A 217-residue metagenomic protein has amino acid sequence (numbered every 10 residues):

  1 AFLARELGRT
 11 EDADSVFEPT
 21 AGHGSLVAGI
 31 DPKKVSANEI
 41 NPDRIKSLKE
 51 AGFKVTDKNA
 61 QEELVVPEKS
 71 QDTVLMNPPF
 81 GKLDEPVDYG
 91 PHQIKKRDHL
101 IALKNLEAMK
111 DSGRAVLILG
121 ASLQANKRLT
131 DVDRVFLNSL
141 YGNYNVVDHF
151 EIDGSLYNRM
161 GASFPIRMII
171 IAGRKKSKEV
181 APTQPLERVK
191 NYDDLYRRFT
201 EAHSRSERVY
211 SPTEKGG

Functional and structural regions predicted by a protein language model:
F2-I30, A37, N41, L48 (+4 more regions): Conserved proline-anchored active-site loop of SAM-dependent methyltransferases that bridges a beta-strand
A4, F17, H92-I171: Conserved Class I SAM-dependent methyltransferase catalytic core
R5, K33, E50, D131 (+2 more regions): Polar/charged alpha-helical tracts
D31, I45-E50, T56, L137-Y141: Class I S-adenosyl-L-methionine
K34-S36, K54-T56, N145-D148: Conserved beta-strand segments of alpha/beta enzyme cores
S47, L64-V65, L140, M160: A general structural signal for stabilizing positions within well-ordered secondary structure
A51-D57, K69-S70, V74-L75, H92 (+4 more regions): Low-complexity, flexible helical/coil segments
S155-G216: Flexible, glycine-/basic-rich loop-and-beta segments that form/coincide with the SAM-dependent methyltransferase
